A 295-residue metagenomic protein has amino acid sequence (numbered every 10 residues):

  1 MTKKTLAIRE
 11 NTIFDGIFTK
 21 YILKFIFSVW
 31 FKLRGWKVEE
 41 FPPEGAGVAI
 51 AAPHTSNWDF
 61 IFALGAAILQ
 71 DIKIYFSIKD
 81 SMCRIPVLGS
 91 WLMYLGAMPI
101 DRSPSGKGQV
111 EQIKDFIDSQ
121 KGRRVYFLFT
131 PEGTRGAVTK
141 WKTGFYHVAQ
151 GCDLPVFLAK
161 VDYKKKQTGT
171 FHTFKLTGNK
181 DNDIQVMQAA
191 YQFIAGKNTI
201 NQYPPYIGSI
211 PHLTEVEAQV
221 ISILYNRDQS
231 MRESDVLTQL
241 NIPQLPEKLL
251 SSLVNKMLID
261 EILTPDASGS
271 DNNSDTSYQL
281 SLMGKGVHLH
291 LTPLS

Functional and structural regions predicted by a protein language model:
L33, K37-F193: Soluble catalytic domains of membrane acyltransferases
I207-I221: Short alpha-helical segments that sit at the start of domains
L224-Q229: Short helix-capping/hinge SLiMs at alpha-helix to coil transitions
S230-N241: Short acidic, hydrophobic short linear motifs in intrinsically disordered regions
P243-L258: Short amphipathic alpha-helical interaction segments
L258-G269: A short, conserved structural fragment
A267-Y278: Short, Lys/Arg-rich nucleic-acid/phosphate-binding segment
L282-S295: Short, amphipathic alpha-helical interaction segments positioned at domain boundaries
